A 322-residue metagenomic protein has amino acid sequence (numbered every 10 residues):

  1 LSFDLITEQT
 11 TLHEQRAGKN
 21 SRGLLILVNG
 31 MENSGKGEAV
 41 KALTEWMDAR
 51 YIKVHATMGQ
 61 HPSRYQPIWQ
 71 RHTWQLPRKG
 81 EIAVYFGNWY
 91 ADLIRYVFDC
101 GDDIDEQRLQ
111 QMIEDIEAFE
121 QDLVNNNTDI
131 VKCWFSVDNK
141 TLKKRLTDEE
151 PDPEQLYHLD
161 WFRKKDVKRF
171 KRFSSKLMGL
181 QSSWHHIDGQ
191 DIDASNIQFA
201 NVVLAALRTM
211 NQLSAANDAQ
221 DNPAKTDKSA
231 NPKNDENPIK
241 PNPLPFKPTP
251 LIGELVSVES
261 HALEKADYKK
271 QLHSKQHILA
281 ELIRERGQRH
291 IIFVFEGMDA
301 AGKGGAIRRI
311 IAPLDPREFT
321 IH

Functional and structural regions predicted by a protein language model:
L1-H322: Glycine-rich phosphate-binding loop of ATP-dependent small-molecule kinases
